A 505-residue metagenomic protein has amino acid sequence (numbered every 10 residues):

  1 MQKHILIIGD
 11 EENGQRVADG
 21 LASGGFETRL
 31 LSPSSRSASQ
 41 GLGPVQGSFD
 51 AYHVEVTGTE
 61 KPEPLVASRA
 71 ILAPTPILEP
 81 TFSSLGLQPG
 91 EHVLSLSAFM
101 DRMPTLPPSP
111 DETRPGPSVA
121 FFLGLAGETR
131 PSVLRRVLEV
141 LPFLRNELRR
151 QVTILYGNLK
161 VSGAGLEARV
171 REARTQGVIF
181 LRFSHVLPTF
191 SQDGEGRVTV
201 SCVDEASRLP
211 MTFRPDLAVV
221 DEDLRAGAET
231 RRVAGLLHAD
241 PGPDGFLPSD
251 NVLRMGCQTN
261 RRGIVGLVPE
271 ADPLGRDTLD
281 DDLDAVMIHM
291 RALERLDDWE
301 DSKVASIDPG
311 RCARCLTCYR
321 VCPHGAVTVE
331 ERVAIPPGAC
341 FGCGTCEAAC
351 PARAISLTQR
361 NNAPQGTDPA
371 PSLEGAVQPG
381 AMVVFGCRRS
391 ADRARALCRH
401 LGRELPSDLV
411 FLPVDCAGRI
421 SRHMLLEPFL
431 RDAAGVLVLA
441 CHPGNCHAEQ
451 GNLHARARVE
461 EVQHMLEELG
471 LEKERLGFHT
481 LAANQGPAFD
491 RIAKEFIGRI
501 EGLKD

Functional and structural regions predicted by a protein language model:
M1-I8, V54-K61, G266-L274, R295-R314 (+2 more regions): Ferredoxin-like iron-sulfur electron-transfer modules
M1-R36, I77-S162, G227-L237, F246-R295 (+1 more regions): Rossmann-like dinucleotide/flavin-binding elements
D19-S39, F49-A51, T75-L78, A313 (+2 more regions): Iron-sulfur cluster-binding cysteine motifs and their immediate structural context in ferredoxin-like electron-transfer
S34-P74, V140-E229, G325, V329-E330: A Rossmann-like FAD-binding core segment of flavoenzymes
L78, L217-A218, E222-A226, V268-E270 (+1 more regions): Peripheral docking tails and interdomain loops at the edges of cofactor- or intermediate-handling domains
E128-R136, C398-R403, E449-A457: Glycine- and acidic-residue-enriched helix-capping/strand-helix junction motifs
G380-G418: Mobile, glycine- and charge-enriched loop segments and immediately flanking short secondary-structure elements within
P413-F489: Cofactor-cradling patches in redox/metallo enzymes
